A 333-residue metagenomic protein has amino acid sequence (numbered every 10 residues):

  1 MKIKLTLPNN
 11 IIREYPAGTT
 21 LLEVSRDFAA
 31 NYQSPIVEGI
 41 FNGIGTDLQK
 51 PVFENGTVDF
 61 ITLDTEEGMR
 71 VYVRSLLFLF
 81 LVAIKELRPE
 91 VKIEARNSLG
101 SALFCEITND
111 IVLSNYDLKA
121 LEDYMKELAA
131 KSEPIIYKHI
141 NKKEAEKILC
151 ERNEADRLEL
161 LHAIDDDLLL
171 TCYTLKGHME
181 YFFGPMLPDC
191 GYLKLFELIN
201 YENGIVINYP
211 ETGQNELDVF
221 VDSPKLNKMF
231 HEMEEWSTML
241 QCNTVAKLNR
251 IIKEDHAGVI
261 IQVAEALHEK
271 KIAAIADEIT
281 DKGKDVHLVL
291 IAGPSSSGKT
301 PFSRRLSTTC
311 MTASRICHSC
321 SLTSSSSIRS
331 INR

Functional and structural regions predicted by a protein language model:
M1-L77, L81-S101, D110-I111, D123-Y124: Ubiquitin-like/PB1-type beta-grasp interaction modules and other compact soluble beta-rich domains
K50-M69, K92-G283: Auxiliary tRNA-acceptor-end handling modules of aminoacyl-tRNA synthetases
V289-I291: Hydrophobic anchor at the beta1->P-loop junction of P-loop NTPases
S296: Walker A (P-loop) phosphate-binding loop of P-loop NTPases
K299: Conserved lysine of the Walker
F302, L306: Hydrophobic positions on the alpha1 helix immediately C-terminal to the Walker A/P-loop
A313-R329: Short beta-strand-centered segment that lines the nucleotide-binding/catalytic pocket of NTP-utilizing
N332-R333: Short beta-alpha connecting loops at secondary-structure transitions that line or flank enzyme active sites
